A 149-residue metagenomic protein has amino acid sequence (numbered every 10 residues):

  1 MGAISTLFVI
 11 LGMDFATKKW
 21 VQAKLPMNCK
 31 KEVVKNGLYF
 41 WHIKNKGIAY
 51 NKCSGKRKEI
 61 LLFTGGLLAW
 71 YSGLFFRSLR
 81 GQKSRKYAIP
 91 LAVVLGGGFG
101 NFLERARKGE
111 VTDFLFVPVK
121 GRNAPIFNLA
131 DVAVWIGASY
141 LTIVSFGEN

Functional and structural regions predicted by a protein language model:
M1-N149: Alpha-helical transmembrane bundles and membrane-interface segments of multipass inner-membrane proteins
